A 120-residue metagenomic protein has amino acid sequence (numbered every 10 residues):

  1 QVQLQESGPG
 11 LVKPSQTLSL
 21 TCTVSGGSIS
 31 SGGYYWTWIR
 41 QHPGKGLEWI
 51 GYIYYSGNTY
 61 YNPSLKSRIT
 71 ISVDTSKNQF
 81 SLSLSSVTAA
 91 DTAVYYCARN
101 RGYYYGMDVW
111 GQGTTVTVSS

Functional and structural regions predicted by a protein language model:
Q1-S120: Extracellular domains of the immunoglobulin superfamily
